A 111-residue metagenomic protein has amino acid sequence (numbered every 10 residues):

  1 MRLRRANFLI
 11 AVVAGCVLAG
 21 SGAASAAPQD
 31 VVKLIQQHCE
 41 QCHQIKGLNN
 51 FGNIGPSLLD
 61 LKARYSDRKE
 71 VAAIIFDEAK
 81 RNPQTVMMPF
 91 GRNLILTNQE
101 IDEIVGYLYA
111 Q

Functional and structural regions predicted by a protein language model:
R2-V12: Bacterial N-terminal signal peptides that target proteins for export
C16-I35: Electrostatic cytochrome c docking/interface patches
A27, A63-S66, L96: Extracytoplasmic/periplasmic, Sec-exported soluble proteins
V32, Q44-F76: Gly/Gly-Pro-rich "capping" loops immediately C-terminal to redox-active cysteine motifs in periplasmic/lumenal
I35-Q41, K46-G47, E100: Short pre-active-site segment immediately N-terminal to redox-active cysteine/selenocysteine motifs in thiol-based
H43, L108-Y109: Protein kinase-like catalytic domain
G52-L61, D77-V105, Q111: Axial heme c-ligation environment in periplasmic c-type cytochrome domains
